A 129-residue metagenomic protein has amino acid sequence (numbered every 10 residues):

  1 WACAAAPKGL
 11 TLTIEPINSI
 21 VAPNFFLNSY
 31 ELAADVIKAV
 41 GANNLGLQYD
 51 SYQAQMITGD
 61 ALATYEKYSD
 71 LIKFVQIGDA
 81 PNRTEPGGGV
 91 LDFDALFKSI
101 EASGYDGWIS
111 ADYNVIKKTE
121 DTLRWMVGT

Functional and structural regions predicted by a protein language model:
W1, P16-I17: Short, well-ordered beta-to-alpha junction loops that form the rim of enzyme active sites and present histidine/acidic
W1-K8, V36: An active-site-proximal structural segment forming one wall of the substrate-binding cleft that immediately precedes
L10-P16: Short beta-strand segments at enzyme active-site cores
T11, L27-Y49, Q53-T129: Histidine-acidic metal/acid-base catalytic patches
N18-F25: Surface-exposed cleft-lining segments at the edges of enzyme active sites
